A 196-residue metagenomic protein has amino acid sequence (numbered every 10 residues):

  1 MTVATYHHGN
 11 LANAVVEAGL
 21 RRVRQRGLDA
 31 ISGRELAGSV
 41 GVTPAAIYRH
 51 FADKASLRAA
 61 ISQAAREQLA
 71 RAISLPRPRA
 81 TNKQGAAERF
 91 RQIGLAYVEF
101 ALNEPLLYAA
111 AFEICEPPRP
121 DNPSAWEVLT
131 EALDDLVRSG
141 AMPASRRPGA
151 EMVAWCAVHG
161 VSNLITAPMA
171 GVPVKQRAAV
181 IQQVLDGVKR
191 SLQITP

Functional and structural regions predicted by a protein language model:
M1-N10, R21, A80-K83, T195-P196: N-terminal intrinsically disordered/low-complexity leader segments
V3, Q63-R91, P120, T130-D134: Amphipathic alpha-helical linker/stalk segments
L11-G19, L36, I61-L69, I73 (+1 more regions): Generic hydrophobic, amphipathic alpha-helix propensity
A12, G33, A59, K83 (+5 more regions): Short, structured helix-loop boundary elements
A14, A18, R22-S56, A60: Helix-turn-helix
V23, R58-A65, A111, C115 (+1 more regions): Alpha-helical DNA-contacting segments of helix-turn-helix folds
S74-L107, P117, W126, A154: Hydrophobic alpha-helical connector segments
Y108, E113, R119-W126, V137-D186 (+1 more regions): Hydrophobic/aromatic-rich alpha-helical bundle segments in the mid-to-C-terminal region
